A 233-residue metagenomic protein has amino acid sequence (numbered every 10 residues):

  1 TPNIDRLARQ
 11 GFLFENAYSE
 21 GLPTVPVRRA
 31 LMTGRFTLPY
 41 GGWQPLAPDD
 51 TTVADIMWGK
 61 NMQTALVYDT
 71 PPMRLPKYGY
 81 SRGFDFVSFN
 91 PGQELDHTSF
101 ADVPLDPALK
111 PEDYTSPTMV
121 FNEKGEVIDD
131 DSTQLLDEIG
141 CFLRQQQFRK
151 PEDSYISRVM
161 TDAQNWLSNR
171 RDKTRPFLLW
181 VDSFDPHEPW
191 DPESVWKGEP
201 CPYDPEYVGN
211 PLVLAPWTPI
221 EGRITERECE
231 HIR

Functional and structural regions predicted by a protein language model:
T1-R233: Catalytic domains that recognize anionic headgroups
